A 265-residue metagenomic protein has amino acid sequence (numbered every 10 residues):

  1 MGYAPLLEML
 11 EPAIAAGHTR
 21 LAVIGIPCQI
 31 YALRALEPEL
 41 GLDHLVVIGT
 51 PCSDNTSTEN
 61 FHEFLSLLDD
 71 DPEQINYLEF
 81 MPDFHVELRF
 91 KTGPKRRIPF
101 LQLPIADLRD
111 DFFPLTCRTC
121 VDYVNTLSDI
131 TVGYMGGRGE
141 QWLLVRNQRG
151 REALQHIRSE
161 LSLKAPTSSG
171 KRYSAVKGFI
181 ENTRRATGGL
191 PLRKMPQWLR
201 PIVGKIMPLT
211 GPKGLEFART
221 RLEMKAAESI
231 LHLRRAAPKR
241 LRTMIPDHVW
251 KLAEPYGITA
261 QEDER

Functional and structural regions predicted by a protein language model:
M1-A15: Portal/gating segments that form or line small-molecule/metal binding sites
A15, R34-V46, L65-D69: Short, surface-exposed basic-aromatic patches at helix termini and helix-loop junctions that form
T19-G25, L45: Generic beta-sheet signal
V23-L33, D54: Gly/Ser/Thr-rich loops at beta-strand to alpha-helix junctions that form or flank small-molecule/cofactor-binding
A32-A35, L154-Q155: Short glycine-/acidic-enriched loop or helix-start segments at secondary-structure transitions that form or flank
R34-E37, E59-E63, R89-K91: Short acidic, glycine/serine/threonine-rich loops at helix termini
H44-L67, I157, A165-K177: Short, flexible loop segments at boundaries between secondary-structure elements
D71-R265: Long, compositionally biased charged/polar accessory segments in the mid-to-C-terminal portions of proteins
